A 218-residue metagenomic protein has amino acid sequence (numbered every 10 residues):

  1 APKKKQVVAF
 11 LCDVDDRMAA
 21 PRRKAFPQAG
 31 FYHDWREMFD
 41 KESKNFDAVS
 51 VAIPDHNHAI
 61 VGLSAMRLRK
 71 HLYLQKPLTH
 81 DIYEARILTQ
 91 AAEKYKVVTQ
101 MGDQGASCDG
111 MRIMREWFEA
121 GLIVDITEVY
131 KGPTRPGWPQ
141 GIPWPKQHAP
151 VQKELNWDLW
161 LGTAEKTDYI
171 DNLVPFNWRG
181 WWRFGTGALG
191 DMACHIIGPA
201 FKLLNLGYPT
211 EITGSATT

Functional and structural regions predicted by a protein language model:
A1-L74, H80-V98: N-terminal glycine-/serine-/threonine-rich beta1-alpha1-beta2 phosphate-ribose binding loop of Rossmann-like
F10-C12, S50, T127-Y130, L161 (+1 more regions): Residues embedded in well-ordered beta-strands within globular domains across many folds
D15, G132-W138, A164, A216-T218: Glycine-rich beta-alpha junction loops
A19-P21, W138-Q140, D168-I170: Short, solvent-exposed loop/turn elements at domain surfaces
A59, L63, R86, C108-R112 (+1 more regions): A structural signal for well-ordered alpha-helical segments within the folded catalytic domains of diverse enzymes
H71-Y73, T79-L159: A contiguous active-site-proximal alpha/beta segment in oxidoreductase catalytic domains
W157-T218: Rossmann-like dinucleotide-binding domain that binds NAD(P)(H)
